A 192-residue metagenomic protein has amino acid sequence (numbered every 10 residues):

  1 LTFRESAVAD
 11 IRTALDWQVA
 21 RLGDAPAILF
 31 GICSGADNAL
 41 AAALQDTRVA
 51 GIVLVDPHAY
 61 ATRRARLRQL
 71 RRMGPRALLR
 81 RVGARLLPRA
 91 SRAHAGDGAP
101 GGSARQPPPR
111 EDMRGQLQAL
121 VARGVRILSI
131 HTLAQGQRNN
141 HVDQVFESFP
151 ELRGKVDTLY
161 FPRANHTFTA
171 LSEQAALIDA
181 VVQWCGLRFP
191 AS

Functional and structural regions predicted by a protein language model:
L1-L22: Catalytic nucleophile-loop/oxyanion-hole region of alpha/beta-hydrolase and closely related hydrolase-like folds
T2, D46-I178: The alpha/beta-hydrolase serine catalytic core
A7-D10, L177, V181: Hydrophobic alpha-helical packing elements
D24-P26, V125-R126: Short coil/turn segments at beta-strand junctions that form active-site/ligand-binding loops
I28-G31, V55: Short beta-strand immediately N-terminal to the catalytic nucleophile in serine-hydrolase-like folds
F30-A39: Gly/Ala-rich beta-loop-alpha elbow adjacent to hydrolase catalytic centers
A42-A43: Aromatic pocket-lining residues of Rossmann-like dinucleotide-binding sites
A180-A191: C-terminal alpha-helix
